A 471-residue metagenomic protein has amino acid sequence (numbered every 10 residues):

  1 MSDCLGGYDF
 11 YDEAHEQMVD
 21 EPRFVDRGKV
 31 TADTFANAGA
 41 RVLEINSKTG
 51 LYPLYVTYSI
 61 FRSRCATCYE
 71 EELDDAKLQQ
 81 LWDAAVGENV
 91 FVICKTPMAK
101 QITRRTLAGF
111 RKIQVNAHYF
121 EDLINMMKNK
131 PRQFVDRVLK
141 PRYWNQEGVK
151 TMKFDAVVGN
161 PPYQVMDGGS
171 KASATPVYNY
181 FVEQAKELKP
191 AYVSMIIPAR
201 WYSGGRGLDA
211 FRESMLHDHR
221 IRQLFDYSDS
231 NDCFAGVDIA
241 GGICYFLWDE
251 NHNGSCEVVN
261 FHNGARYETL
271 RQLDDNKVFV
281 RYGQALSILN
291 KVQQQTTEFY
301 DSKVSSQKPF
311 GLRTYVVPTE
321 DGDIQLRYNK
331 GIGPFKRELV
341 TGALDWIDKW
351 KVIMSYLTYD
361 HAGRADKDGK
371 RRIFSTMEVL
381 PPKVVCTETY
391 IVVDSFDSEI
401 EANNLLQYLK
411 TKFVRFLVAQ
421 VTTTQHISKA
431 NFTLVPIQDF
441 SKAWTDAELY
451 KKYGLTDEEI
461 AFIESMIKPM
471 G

Functional and structural regions predicted by a protein language model:
M1, T103, L405, I463-E464: A structural signal for short hydrophobic/aromatic patches embedded in well-ordered alpha helices
M1-Q223, D229-C233, G242, F246 (+1 more regions): SAM-dependent methyltransferase catalytic region
M152, S230-D457: C-terminal substrate-recognition regions of SAM-dependent nucleic acid methyltransferases
M215, L455-I460: Charged interaction patches that mediate protein-protein contacts
A461-G471: Short, amphipathic C-terminal "tail helix"
